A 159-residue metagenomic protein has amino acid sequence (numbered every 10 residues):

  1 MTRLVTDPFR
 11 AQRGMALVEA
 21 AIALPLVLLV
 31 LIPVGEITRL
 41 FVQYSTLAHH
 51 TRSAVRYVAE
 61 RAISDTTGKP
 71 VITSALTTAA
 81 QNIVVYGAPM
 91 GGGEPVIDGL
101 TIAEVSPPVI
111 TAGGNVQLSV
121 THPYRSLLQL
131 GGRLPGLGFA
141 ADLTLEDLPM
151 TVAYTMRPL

Functional and structural regions predicted by a protein language model:
M1-R13: N-terminal leader/signal peptides at the extreme start of proteins
T2-R3, H49-L159: Short, conserved structural patches
Q12-M15, Q43: Glutamine-centric residue-chemistry signal
R13, A20, I37, H50-S53: Residues within well-formed alpha-helices
A16, A20-E36: Alpha-helical hydrophobic helix detector
L26, Q43, I72, L76: Conserved acidic
E36-A48: Membrane-proximal amphipathic alpha-helices that sit immediately adjacent to an N-terminal transmembrane/signal-anchor
